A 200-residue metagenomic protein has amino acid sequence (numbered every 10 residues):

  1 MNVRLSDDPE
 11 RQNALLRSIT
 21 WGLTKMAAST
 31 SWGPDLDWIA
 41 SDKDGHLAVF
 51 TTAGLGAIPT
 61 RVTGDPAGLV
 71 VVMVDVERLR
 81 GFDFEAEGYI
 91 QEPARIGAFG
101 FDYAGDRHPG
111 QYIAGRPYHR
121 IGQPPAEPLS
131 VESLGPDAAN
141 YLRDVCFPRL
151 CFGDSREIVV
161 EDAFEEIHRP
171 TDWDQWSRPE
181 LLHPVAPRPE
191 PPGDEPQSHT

Functional and structural regions predicted by a protein language model:
N2-R61, P66: Short N-terminal edge-element motif at the start of the domain
P66-T200: Low-complexity intrinsically disordered segments
